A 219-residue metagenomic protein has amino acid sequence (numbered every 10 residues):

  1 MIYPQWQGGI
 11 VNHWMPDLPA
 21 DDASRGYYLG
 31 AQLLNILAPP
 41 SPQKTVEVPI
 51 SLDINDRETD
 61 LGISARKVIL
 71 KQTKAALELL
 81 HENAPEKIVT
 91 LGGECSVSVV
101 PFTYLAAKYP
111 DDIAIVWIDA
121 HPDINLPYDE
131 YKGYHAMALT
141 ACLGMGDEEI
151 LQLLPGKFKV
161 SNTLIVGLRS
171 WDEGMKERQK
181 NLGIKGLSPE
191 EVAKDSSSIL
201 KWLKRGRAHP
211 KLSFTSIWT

Functional and structural regions predicted by a protein language model:
M1-W218: Conserved alpha-helical scaffold segments that buttress catalytic/binding sites
